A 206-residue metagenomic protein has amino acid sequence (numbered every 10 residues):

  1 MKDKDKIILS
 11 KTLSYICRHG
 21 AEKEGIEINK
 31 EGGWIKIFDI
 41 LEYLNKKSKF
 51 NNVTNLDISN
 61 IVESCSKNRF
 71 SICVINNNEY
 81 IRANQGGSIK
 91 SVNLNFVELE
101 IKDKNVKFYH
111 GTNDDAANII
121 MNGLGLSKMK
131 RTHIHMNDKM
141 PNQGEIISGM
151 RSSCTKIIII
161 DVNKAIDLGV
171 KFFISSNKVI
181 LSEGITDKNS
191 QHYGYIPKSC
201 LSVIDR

Functional and structural regions predicted by a protein language model:
K2-F38, Y43-L44: Positively charged, polyanion-binding regions of nucleic-acid-associated proteins
K4, I8, F96, D103 (+3 more regions): Long, charged, low-complexity intrinsically disordered regions
R18-E22, E31, L41, K49-N77 (+2 more regions): ADP-ribosyltransferase catalytic core
V106-F108: Active-site-proximal polar cores
G111: Flexible glycine-/small-residue-rich
